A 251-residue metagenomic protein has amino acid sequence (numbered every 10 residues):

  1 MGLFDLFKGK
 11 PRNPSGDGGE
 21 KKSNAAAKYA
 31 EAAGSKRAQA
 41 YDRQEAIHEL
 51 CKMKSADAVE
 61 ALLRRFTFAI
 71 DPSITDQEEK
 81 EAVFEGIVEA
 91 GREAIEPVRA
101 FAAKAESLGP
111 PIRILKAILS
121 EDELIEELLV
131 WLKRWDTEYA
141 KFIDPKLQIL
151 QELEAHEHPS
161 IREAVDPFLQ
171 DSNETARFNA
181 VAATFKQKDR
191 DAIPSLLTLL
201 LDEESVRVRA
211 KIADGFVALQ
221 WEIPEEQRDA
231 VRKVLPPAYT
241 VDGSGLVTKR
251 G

Functional and structural regions predicted by a protein language model:
M1-G2: Coil-to-alpha-helix initiation sites in intrinsically disordered, low-complexity, charged segments
L6-K21, A40-S55, T75-R92, A100 (+7 more regions): Structural detector for internal amphipathic alpha-helices that build alpha-solenoid repeat scaffolds
G19-G34, M53-I70, G91-A102, E121-D136 (+3 more regions): Amphipathic alpha-helical scaffolding segments comprising HEAT/armadillo-like alpha-solenoid repeats
Q227-G251: Terminal, low-structured helical/coil segments at or just beyond the last alpha-helical repeat
